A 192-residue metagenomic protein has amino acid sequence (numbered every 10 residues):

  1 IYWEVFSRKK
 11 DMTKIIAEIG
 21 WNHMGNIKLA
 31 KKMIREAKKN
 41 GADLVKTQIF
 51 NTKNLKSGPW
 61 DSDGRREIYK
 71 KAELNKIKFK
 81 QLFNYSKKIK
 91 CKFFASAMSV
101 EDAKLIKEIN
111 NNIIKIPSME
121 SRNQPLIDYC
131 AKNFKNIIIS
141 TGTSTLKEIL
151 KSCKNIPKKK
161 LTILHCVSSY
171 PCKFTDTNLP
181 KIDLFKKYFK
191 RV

Functional and structural regions predicted by a protein language model:
I1-V192: Catalytic cores and adjacent flexible loops of soluble metabolic enzymes that perform enolate/carbanion chemistry on
